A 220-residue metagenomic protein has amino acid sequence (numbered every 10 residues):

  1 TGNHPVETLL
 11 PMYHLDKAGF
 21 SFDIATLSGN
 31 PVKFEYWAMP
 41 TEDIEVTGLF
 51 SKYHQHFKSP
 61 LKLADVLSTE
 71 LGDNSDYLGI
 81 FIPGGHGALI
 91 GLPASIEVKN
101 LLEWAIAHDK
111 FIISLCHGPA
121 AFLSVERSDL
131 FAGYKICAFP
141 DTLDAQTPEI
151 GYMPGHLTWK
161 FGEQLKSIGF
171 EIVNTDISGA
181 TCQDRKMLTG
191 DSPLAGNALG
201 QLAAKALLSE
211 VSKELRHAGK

Functional and structural regions predicted by a protein language model:
T1-H108, A120-K220: Extended, subdomain-level signal for the structured scaffold at the beginning of enzyme domains
F111: Active-site cofactor/cluster-binding pocket
S114-P119: Short, thiol/selenol-centered motifs that function as redox-active sites or metal-ligating centers
